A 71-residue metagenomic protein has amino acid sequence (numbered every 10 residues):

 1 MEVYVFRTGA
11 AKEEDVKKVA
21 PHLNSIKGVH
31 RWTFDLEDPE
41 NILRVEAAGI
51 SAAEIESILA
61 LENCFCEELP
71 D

Functional and structural regions predicted by a protein language model:
M1-A10: Short glycine-/aliphatic-rich beta-strand segments at the starts of folded cytosolic domains
V5, H22-I26, E46, E54-I55: Generic alpha-helical hydrophobic packing signal
G9-K27: Short amphipathic alpha-helix segments
E13, P39, I50-A52: Generic "edge-of-domain/loop-turn" microfeature
R31-T33, F65: Residues at or immediately flanking beta-strands
T33-P39: RNA-recognition motif
N41-V45: A generic structural motif
E46-D71: C-terminal structural segments of small proteins and small subunits
